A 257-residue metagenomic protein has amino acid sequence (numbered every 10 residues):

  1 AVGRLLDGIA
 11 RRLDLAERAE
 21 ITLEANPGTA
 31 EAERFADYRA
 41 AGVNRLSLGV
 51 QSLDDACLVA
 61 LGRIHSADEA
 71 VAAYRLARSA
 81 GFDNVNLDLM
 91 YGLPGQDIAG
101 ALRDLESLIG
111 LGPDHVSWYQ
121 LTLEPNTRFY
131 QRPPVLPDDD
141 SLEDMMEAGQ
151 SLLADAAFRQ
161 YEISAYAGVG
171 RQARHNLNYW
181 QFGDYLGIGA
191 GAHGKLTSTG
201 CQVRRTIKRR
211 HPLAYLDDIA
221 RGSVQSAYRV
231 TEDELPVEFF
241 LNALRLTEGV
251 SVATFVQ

Functional and structural regions predicted by a protein language model:
A1-V256: C-terminal scaffold of the Radical SAM
